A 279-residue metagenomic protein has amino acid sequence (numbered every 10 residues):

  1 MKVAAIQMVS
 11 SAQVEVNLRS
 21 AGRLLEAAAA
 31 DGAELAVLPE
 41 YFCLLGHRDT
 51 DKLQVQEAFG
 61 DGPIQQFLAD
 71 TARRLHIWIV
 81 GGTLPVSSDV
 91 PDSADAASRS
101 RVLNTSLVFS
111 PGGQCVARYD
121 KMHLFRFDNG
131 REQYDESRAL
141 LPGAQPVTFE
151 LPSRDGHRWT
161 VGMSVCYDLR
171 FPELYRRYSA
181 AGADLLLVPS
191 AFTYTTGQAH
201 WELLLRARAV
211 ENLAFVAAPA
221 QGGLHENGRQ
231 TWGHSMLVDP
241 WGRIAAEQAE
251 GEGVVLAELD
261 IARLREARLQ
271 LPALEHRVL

Functional and structural regions predicted by a protein language model:
M1-A12, V37, T105, R118 (+2 more regions): Active-site-proximal beta-strand elements of phosphoester/diester hydrolases
V14, R23-G112, R118-D120, T193-R208 (+1 more regions): Cys-nucleophile CN-hydrolase/nitrilase-fold catalytic domain and related Cys-dependent amidase chemistry that acts on
V16-A27, R170-R176: Short, acidic/polar
E57, V90-A181, Y194-L203, Q270-A273: Active-site catalytic loop in hydrolytic enzyme cores
F59-V80, T160, C166-V255: CN hydrolase (nitrilase-like) catalytic-core segments centered on the catalytic cysteine and neighboring Lys/Glu
I79-D89, R126-Y134, V216-A220: Short Pro/Gly-enriched beta-strand edge/turn motifs at strand-loop
G81-T83, N104-V108, V147-F149, S235-L237 (+1 more regions): Short beta-strand scaffold segments in enzyme catalytic cores
A262-L279: A short C-terminal boundary segment appended to hydrolase-like catalytic domains
